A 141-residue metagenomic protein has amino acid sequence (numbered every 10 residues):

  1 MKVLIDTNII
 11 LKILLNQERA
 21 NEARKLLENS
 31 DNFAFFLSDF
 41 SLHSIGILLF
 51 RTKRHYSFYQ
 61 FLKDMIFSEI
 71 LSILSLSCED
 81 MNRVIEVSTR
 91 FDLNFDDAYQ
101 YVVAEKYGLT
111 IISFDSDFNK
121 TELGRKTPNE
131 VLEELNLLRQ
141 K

Functional and structural regions predicted by a protein language model:
M1-L37, R51-Q60, L132-K141: Short, well-structured N-terminal submotif of metal-dependent ribonuclease cores
T7, C78, D97-Y101: Conserved glycosyltransferase catalytic-site signature
N8-I9, F40, E79, S116: Alpha-helix/helix-capping structural signal
L11, H43, N119: Nucleotide phosphate-binding site architecture
E22-F91, V102-Y107, L123: PIN-domain endoribonuclease scaffold, especially VapC-family toxins
S68, S72, E105-K141: Acidic, PIN/NYN-like endoribonuclease modules and their adjacent C-terminal/linker elements
